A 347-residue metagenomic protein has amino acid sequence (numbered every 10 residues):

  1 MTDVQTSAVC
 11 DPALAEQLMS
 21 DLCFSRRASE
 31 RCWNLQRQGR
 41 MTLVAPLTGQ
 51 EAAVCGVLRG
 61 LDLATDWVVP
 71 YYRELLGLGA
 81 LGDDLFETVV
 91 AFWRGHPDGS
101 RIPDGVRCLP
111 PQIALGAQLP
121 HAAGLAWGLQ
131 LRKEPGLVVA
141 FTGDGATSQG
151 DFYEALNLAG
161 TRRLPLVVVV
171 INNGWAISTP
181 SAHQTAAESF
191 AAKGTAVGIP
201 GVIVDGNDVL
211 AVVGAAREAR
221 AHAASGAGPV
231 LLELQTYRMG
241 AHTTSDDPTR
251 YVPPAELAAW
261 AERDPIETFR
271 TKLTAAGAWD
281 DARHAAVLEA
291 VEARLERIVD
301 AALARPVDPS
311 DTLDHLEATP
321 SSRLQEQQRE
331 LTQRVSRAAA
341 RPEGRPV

Functional and structural regions predicted by a protein language model:
M1-A53, G240, D247-T249, P254-V347: Conserved acidic/glycine
S20, A64-D66, G228-V230: A generic secondary-structure signal marking the coil-to-beta-strand transition
L22, G60, F92, H96 (+4 more regions): Alpha-helix boundary/capping residues
R27-E30, N34-R162, H183-A186, A191-G198: Cofactor-binding active-site loop characterized by glycine-rich and histidine/acidic residues
V54, A80, S178-T179, V213 (+1 more regions): Short Asp/Glu-rich motifs
Y72-R73, L234-T236, V307, D314: Short, well-ordered beta-to-alpha junction loops that form the rim of enzyme active sites and present histidine/acidic
L78-A80, S178, H242, T312: Short acidic, gly/pro-rich beta-turn/loop elements at beta-sheet edges and active-site/ligand-binding grooves
P111, G116-A304: Glycine-rich ThDP/TPP pyrophosphate-binding loop and its adjacent helix/strand module within ThDP-dependent enzymes
